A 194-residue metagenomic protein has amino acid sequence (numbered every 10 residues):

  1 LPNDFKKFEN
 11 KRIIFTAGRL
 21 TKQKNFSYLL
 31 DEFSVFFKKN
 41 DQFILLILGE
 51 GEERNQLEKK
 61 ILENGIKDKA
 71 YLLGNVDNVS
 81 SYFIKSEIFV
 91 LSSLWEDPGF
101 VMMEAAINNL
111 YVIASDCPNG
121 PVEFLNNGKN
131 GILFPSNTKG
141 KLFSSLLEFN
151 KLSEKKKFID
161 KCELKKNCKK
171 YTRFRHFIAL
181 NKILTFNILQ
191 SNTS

Functional and structural regions predicted by a protein language model:
K7-K24, L30-F33: Conserved donor-binding/catalytic core segment of Leloir-type glycosyltransferases
I14, L29-F33, L45, L142 (+1 more regions): A structural motif in glycosyltransferase catalytic domains
A17-T21, I44-L57: Glycosyltransferase donor-sugar binding loop
N75, L94: Aromatic "clamp/platform" in nucleotide-sugar-dependent glycosyltransferases that forms part of the donor/acceptor
M103-E104, C117-G128, I132-L133: Short acidic/histidine- and often glycine-rich active-site loop of Leloir-type glycosyltransferases that engages
Y111-S115: Short hydrophobic beta-strand element within catalytic cores of glycosyltransferases and related nucleotide-activated
N126-G128, I132-K139, L147-E154: Conserved acidic donor-binding segment of nucleotide-sugar-dependent glycosyltransferases
L133, E154-I188: A charged, aromatic-enriched C-terminal amphipathic alpha-helix characteristic of glycosyltransferases across folds
